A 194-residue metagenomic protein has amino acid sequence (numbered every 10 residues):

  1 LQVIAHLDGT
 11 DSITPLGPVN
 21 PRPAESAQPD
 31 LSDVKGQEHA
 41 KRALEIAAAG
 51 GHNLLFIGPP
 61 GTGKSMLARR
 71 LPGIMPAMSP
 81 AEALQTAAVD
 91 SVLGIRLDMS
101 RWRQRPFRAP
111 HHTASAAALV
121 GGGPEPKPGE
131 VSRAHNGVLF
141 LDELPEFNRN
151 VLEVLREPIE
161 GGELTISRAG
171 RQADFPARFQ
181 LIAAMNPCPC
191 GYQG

Functional and structural regions predicted by a protein language model:
L1-L55, P59-S65, S167: Peripheral, non-AAA+ core regions of ATP-driven protein-machinery
Q2, G61-T62, I74-P76, D90 (+3 more regions): Conserved nucleotide-binding/hydrolysis micro-motifs of P-loop NTPases
L44, S65, A83, L119 (+4 more regions): Conserved RecA-like P-loop NTPase ATPase core
L55-M99, R156, G161: Walker A/P-loop
I57, L119, L139-D142, T165-R168 (+2 more regions): Structural recognition of the conserved hydrophobic beta-strand(s) that form the central parallel beta-sheet of P-loop
S100-G121, E125: Inter-Walker segment of RecA-like/P-loop motor cores
F107-P110, K127, V131-N136, I166-N186: AAA+/SF3 P-loop NTPase mechanochemical coupling elements
K127-E160, G191-G194: Conserved AAA+/SF3 P-loop NTPase catalytic/coupling segment centered on the Walker-B
